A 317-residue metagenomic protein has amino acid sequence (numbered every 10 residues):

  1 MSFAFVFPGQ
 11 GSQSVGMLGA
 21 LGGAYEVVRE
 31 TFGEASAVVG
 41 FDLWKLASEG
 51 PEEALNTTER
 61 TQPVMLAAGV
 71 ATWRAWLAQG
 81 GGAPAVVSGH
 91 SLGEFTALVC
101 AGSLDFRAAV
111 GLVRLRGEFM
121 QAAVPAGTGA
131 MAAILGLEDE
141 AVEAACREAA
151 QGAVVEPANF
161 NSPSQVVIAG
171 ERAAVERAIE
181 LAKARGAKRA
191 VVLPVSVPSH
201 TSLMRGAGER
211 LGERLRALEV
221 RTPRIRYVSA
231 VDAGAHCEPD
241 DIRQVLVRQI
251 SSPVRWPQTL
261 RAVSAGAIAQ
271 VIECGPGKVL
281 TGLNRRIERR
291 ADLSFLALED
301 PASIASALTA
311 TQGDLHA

Functional and structural regions predicted by a protein language model:
M1-V142, L193-P194, Q270-I304, H316: FabD-like malonyl-/acyl-CoA
Q10-S12, A37-F41, A101-P253: Alpha/beta catalytic cores of group-transfer enzymes, especially the acyltransferase/condensing modules of polyketide
L77, K183, S264-A267: Non-catalytic positions within long, well-ordered alpha-helices that form the structural scaffold/packing of enzyme
S91, E219, A267: Conserved functional loop/turn residues at catalytic and ligand-binding sites
A207, L308-L315: Post-His helix in hydrolase/transferase enzymes
S251-I268: A short, acidic, amphipathic alpha-helical segment used as a generic capping/interface helix at domain edges
